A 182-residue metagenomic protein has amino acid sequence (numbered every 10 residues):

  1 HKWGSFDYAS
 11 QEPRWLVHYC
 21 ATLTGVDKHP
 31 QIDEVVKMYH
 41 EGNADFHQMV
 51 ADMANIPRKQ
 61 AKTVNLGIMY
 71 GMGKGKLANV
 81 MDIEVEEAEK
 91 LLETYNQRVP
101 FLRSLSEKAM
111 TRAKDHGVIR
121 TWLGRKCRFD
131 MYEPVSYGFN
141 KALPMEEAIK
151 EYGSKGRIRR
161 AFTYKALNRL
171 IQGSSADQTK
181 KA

Functional and structural regions predicted by a protein language model:
H1-A182: Conserved catalytic core of nucleotide polymerization and phosphodiester-bond processing enzymes
